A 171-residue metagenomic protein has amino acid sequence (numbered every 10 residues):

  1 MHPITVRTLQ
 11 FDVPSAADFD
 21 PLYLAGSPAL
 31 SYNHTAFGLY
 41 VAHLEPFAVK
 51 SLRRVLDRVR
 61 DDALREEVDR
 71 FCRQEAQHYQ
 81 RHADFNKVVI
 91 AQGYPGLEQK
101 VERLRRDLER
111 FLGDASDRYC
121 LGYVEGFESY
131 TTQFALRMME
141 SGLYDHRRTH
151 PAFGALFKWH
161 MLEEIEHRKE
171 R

Functional and structural regions predicted by a protein language model:
M1-R171: Non-heme di-metal
